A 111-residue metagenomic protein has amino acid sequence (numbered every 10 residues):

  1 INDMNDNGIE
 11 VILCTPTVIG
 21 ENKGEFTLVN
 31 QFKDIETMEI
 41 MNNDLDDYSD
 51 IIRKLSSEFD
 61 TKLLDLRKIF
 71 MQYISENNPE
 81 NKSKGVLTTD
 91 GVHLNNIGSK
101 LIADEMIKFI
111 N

Functional and structural regions predicted by a protein language model:
I1-N111: Alpha-helical cap/lid subdomain in secreted, periplasmic, or secretory-pathway luminal O-acyl-processing enzymes
